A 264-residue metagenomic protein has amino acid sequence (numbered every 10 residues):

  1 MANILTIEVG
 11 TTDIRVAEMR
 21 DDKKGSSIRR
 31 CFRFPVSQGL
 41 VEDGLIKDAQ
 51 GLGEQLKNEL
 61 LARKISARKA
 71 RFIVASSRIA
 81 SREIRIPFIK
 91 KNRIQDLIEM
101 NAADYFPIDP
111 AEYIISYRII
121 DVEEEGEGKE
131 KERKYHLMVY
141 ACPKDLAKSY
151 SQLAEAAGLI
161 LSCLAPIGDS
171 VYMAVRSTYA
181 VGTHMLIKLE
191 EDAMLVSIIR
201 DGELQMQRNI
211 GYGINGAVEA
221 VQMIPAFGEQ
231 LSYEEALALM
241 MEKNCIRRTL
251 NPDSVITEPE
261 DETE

Functional and structural regions predicted by a protein language model:
M1-P35, R68-A75, R176-G216, V221: Gly/Thr-rich phosphate-binding beta-strand-loop-beta motif of the actin/hexokinase/Hsp70
A2, Q50-R63, S170, S177-G182 (+1 more regions): Phosphate-interacting basic helix/loop segments used at nucleotide- and nucleic-acid interfaces
A17, E54-L61, D96-D104, K148-E155 (+2 more regions): Solvent-exposed alpha-helical segments within well-ordered globular domains of core cellular machineries
R30-L61: N-terminal phosphate-binding loop and adjacent alpha-helix
Q38-G44, R78-F88, E132-L137, Q205 (+1 more regions): Short hinge/gating elements
L56-K69, G228-E235, E264: Phosphate/pyrophosphate-binding loops at sites that engage ATP/ADP/AMP, CoA/4′-phosphopantetheine, polyphosphate
K69, I73-T178: Active-site neighborhood for divalent-cation/phosphate handling
R200-E264: Phosphate-binding glycine-rich/basic clefts of nucleotide- and phosphate-handling proteins, predominantly
